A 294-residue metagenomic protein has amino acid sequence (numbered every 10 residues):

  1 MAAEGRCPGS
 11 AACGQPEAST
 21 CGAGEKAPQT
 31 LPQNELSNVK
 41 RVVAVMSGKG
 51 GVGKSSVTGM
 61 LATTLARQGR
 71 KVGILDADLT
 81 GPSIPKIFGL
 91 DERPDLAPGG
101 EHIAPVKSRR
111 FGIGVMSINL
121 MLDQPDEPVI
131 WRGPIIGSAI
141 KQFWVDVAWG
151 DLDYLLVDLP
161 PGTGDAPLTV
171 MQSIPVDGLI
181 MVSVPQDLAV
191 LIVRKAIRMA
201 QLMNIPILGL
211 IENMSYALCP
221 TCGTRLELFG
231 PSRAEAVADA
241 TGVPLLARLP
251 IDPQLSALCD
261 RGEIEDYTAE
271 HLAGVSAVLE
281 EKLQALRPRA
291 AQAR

Functional and structural regions predicted by a protein language model:
M1-T30, I197-R294: C-terminal lobe/tail of nucleotide-utilizing enzymes
N34-K40: Phosphate-binding P-loop
V39, G50, D76, I84 (+7 more regions): Residue-level signature of catalytic and energy-coupling elements of molecular machines, predominantly ATP/GTP-dependent
V42-L79, I197: Walker A/P-loop phosphate-binding motif and the immediately C-terminal alpha-helix
K71-V72, A77-P125, I130, G137 (+1 more regions): Phosphate-binding loop that captures ATP/GTP phosphates
M116, L159, Q172, L208 (+1 more regions): Glycine-rich phosphate-binding loops of nucleotide-dependent enzymes
M121-V170: Phosphate-binding/switch loop-helix module in NTP-utilizing enzymes
G150-V157, T163-G164, P175-A196: Conserved Switch II/interswitch segment of TRAFAC-class P-loop GTPases
